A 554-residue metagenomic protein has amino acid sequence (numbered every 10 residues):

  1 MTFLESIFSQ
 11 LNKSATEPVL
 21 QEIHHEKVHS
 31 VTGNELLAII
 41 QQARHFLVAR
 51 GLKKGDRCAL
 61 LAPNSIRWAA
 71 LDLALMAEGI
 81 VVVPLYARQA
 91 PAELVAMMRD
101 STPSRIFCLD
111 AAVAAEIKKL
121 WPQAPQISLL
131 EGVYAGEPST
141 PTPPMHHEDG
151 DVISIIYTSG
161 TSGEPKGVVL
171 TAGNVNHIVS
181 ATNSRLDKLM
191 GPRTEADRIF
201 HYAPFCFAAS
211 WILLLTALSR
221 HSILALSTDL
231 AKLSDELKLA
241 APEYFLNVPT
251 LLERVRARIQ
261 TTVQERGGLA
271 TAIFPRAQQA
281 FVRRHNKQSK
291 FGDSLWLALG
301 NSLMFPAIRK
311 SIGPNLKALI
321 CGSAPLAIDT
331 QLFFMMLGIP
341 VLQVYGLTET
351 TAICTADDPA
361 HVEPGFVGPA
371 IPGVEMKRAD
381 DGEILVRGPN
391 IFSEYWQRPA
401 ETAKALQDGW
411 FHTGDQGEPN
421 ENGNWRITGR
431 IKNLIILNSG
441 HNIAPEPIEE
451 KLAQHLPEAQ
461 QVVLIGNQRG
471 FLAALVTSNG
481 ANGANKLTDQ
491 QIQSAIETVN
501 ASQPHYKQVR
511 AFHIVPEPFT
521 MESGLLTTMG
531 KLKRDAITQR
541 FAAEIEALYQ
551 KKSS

Functional and structural regions predicted by a protein language model:
T16-P18, S139-Y157, E164, M190-R198: Conserved pre-ATP/AMP-binding loop-to-beta segment of ANL
L20-S65, A69-L73, A90-V95, G173: Conserved AMP-binding/adenylate-forming core of the ANL superfamily
S30-N34, I153-S180: Conserved AMP-binding A3 loop
A49-R50, L73, A77-E148: Structural core segment of the AMP-binding/adenylate-forming
N176-R198, F205-S302, N315: Conserved AMP-binding/adenylation subdomain of ANL enzymes
E243-L246, R258-V362, P457-Q460: Gly/Ser/Thr-rich phosphate-binding loop
A370-L437: Conserved ATP-binding/catalytic segment of the ANL
Q460-V463, G470, T498-S554: Conserved C-terminal "lid"/linker of ANL adenylate-forming enzymes
